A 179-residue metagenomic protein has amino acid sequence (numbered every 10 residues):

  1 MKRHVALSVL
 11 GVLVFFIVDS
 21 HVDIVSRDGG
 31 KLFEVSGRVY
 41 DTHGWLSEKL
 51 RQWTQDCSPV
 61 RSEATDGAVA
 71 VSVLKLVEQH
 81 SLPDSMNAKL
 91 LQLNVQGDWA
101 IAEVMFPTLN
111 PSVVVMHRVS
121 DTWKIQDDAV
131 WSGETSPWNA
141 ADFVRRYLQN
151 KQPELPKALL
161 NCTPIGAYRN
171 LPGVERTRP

Functional and structural regions predicted by a protein language model:
R3-D23: Hydrophobic membrane-insertion alpha-helices, especially the h-region of bacterial N-terminal signal peptides
H4-V5, P137-P179: C-terminal low-complexity, charged extensions that often adopt amphipathic alpha-helices
V22-E48: Ser/Thr/Pro/Gly-rich low-complexity linker/stalk segments immediately outside membranes or between
T42-S62: Short extracytoplasmic
Q55-N87: Short, non-transmembrane alpha-helical segments in secretory-pathway proteins
A88-R118: Exposed beta-strand-loop-beta-strand "reactive/processing" segments of non-cytosolic proteins
V113-T122, R146-L148, V174: Short beta-strand segments and strand-loop junctions that repeat across beta-rich extracellular domains
M116-D142: Short beta-strand edge/turn micro-motifs at domain boundaries
